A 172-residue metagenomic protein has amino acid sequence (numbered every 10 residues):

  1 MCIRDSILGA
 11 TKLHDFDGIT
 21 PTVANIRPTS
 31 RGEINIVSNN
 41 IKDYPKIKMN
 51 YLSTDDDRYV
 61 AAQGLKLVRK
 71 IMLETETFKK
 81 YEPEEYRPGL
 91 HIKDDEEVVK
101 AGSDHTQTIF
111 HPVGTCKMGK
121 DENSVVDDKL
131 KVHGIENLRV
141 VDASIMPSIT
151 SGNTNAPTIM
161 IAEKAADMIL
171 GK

Functional and structural regions predicted by a protein language model:
R4-P157, A165-K172: FAD-dependent oxidoreductase catalytic-site/capping-region signature
